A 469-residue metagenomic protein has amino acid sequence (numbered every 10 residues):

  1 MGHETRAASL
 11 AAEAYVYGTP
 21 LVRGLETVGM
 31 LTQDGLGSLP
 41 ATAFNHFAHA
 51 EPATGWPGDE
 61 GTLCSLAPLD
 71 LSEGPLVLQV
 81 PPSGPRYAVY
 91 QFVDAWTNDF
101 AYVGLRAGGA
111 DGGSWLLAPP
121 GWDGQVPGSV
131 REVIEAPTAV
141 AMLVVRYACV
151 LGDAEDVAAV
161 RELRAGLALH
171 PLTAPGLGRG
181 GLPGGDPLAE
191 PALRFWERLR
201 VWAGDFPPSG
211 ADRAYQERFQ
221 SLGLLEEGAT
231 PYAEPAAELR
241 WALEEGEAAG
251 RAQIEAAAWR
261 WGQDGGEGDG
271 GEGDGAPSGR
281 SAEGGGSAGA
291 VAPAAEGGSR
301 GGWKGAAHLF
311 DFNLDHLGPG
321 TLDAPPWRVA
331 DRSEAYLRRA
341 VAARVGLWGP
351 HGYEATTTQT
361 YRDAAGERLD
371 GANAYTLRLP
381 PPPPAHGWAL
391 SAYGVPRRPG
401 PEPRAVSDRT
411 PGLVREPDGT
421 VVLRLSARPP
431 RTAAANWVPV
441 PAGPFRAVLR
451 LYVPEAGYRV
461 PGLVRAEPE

Functional and structural regions predicted by a protein language model:
M1-G268, G279, G284-E469: A compositional/structural signature for long, glycine/proline-rich flexible linkers and loops on extracytoplasmic
